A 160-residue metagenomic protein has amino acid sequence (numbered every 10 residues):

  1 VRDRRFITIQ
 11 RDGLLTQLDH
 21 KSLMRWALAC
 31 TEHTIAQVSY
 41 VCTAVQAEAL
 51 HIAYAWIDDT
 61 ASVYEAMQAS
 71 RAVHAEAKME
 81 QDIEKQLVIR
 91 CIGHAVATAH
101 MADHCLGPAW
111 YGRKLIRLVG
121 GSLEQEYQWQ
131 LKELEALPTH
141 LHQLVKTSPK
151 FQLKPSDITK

Functional and structural regions predicted by a protein language model:
V1-L131: Structured binding/interaction patches within domain cores
L15, R117-K160: C-terminal binding/interaction regions
